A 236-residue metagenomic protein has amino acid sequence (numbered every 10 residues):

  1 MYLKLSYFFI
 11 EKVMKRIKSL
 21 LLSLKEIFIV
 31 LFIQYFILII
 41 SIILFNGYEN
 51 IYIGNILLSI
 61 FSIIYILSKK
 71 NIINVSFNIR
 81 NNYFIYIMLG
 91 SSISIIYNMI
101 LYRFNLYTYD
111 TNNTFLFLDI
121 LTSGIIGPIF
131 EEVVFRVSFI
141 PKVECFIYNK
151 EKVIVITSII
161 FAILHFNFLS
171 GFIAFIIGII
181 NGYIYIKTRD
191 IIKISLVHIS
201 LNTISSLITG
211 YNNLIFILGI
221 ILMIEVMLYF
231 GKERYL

Functional and structural regions predicted by a protein language model:
L3-I10, I43-Y48, K70-F146: Juxtamembrane helix-loop-helix connectors linking adjacent transmembrane helices in multi-pass membrane enzymes
L20-K69, I85, I217: Alpha-helical transmembrane segments in multi-pass membrane proteins
L24, F28, F84-M88, L121 (+4 more regions): Hydrophobic alpha-helical transmembrane segments
Q34-I39, S92-M99, S158-N167, I199-I208: Aromatic-anchored segments of alpha-helical transmembrane domains
I39-I43, S170-G231: Functionally important transmembrane alpha-helices
N46-L57, L118-S123, Y148-T157, S170 (+2 more regions): Membrane-interface starts of transmembrane alpha-helices
K70-I73, Y229-L236: Membrane-interface capping segments at transmembrane-helix boundaries
V133-I156, Y183-D190: Membrane-interface helix/loop boundary segments of multi-pass membrane proteins
